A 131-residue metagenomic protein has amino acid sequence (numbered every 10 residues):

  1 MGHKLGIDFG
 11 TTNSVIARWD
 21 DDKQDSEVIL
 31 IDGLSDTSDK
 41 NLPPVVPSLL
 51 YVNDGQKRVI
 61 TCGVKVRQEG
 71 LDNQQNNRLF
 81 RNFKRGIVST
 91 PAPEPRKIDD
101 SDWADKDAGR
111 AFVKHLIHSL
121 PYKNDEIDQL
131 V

Functional and structural regions predicted by a protein language model:
M1-S26: Gly/Thr-rich phosphate-binding beta-strand-loop-beta motif of the actin/hexokinase/Hsp70
E27-V131: Phosphate-binding loop and its immediate beta->loop->alpha context in nucleotide/phosphate-handling enzymes
